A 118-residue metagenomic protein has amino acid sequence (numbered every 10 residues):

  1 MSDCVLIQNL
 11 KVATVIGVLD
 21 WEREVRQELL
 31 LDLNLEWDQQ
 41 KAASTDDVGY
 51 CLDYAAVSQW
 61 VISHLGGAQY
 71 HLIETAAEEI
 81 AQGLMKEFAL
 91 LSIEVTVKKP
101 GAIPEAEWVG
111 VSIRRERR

Functional and structural regions predicted by a protein language model:
M1-R118: N-terminal, polar/charged subdomain of small-to-medium soluble alpha/beta proteins
